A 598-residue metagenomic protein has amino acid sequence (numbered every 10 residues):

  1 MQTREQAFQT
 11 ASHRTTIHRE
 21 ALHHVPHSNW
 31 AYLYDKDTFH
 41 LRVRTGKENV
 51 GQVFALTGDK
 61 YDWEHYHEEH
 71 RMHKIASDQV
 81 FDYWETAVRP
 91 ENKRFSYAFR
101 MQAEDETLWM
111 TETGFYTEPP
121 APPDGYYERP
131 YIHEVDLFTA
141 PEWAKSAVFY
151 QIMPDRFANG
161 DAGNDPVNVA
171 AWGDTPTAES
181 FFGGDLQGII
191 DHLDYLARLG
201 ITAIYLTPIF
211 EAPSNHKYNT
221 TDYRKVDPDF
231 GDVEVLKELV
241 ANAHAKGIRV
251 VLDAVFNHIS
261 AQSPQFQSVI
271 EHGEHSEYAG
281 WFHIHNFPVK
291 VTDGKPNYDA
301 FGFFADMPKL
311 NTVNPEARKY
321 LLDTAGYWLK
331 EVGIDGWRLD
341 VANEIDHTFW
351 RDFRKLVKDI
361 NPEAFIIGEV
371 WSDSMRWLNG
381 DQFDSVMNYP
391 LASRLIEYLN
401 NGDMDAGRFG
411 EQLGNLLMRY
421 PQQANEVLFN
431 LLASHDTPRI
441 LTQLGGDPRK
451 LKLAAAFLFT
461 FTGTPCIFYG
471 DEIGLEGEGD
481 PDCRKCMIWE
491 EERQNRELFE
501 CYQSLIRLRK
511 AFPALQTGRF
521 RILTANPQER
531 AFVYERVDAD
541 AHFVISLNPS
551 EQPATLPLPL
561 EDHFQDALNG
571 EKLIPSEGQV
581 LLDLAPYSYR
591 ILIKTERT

Functional and structural regions predicted by a protein language model:
M1-F149, M153, A158-N159, P166-V167 (+6 more regions): Carbohydrate-interacting/catalytic domains
V43, I152, L196, L206 (+10 more regions): Conserved, mostly hydrophobic/aromatic
T57, M101, D161, T207-P208 (+4 more regions): Glycine-rich, histidine-containing beta strand-loop boundary motifs that form or position
A147-F149, M153-A203, I209-G326, E331 (+2 more regions): Substrate-binding/active-site clefts of carbohydrate-active enzymes
V148-Y150, I204-L206, V250-L252, W337 (+4 more regions): Hydrophobic faces of well-ordered beta-strands that scaffold small-molecule active sites in alpha/beta enzyme cores
D155, N379-S385, E426, N430-A433 (+2 more regions): Aromatic/acidic polysaccharide-binding cleft in carbohydrate-active enzymes
V240-I248, H258, S263-G273, G326 (+8 more regions): Active-site-proximal helices and loops of the catalytic beta/alpha 8
G336, I440-Q443, R519: Surface-exposed cleft-lining segments at the edges of enzyme active sites
